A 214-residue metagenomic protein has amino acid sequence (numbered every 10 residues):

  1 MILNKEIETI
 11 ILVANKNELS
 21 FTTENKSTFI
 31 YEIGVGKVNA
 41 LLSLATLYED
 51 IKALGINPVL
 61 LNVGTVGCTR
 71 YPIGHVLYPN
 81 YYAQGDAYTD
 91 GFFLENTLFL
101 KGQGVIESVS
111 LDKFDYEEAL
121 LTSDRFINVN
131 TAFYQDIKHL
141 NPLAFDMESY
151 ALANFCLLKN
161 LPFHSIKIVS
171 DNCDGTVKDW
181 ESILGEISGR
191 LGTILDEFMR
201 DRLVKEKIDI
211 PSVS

Functional and structural regions predicted by a protein language model:
M1-Q103, L143: Metabolite-binding pocket within alpha/beta catalytic cores that recognizes anionic/polar moieties
T23-Y31, F133-H139, N172: Glycine/charged-rich beta-loop-alpha catalytic/anionic-binding loops adjacent to active sites
Y31, L61, L77, Y116-L121 (+2 more regions): Hydrophobic/aromatic beta-strand patches that form the interior of the parallel beta-sheet core in alpha/beta enzyme
A40, L44-I51, F133, I187 (+1 more regions): Generic hydrophobic alpha-helical segments
T69-Y71, D86-A87, I127-N130, N154 (+1 more regions): Short, well-ordered, mixed-charge alpha-helical segments that flank or form enzyme active sites
G91-K159: Active-site rim beta-loop-alpha module in soluble metabolic enzymes
L140-N141, F145, A151-I187: Active-site-adjacent mobile loop/cap segments within catalytic or ligand-binding domains
I168-S214: Regulatory input/activation interfaces that engage signals or partners
